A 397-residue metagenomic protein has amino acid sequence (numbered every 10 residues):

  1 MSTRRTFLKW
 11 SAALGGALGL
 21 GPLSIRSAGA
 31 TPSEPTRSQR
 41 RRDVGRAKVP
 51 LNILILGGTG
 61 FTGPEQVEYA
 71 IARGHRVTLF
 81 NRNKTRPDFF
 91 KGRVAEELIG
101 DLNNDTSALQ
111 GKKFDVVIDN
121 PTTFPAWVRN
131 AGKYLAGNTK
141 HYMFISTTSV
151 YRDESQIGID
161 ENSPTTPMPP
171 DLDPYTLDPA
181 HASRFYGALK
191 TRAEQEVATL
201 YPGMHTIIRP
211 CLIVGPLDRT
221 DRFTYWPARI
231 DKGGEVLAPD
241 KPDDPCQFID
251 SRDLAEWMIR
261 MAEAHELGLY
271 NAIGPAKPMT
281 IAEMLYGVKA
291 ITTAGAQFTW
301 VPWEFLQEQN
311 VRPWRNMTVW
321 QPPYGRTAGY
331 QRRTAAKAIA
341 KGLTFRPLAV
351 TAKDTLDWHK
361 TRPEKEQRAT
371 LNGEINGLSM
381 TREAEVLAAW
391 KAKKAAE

Functional and structural regions predicted by a protein language model:
M1-L18: N-terminal secretory signal peptides and thylakoid transit peptides that target proteins across membranes
L56-R73: N-terminal Rossmann NAD(P)H-binding glycine-rich loop of SDR-like oxidoreductase domains
T59, R86-T139, F144, V150-D153: NAD(P)H-binding glycine-rich loop region in Rossmannoid oxidoreductase-like domains and their noncatalytic homologs
F80-K84: N-terminal Rossmann-fold cofactor-binding loop
N130-T191, T199, T206: Conserved Rossmann-fold NAD(P)-dependent oxidoreductase catalytic core, especially the SDR/UDP-sugar
R192-L217: Conserved beta-loop-beta element that borders a ligand/cofactor-binding pocket
A193, D221-W226, P239-A264, G268-N271 (+3 more regions): Substrate-positioning beta->alpha
R260-A336, K353-L356, P363-A396: Mid/C-terminal beta-alpha module of Rossmann-like enzyme folds, strongest in SDR-family dehydrogenases/epimerases
